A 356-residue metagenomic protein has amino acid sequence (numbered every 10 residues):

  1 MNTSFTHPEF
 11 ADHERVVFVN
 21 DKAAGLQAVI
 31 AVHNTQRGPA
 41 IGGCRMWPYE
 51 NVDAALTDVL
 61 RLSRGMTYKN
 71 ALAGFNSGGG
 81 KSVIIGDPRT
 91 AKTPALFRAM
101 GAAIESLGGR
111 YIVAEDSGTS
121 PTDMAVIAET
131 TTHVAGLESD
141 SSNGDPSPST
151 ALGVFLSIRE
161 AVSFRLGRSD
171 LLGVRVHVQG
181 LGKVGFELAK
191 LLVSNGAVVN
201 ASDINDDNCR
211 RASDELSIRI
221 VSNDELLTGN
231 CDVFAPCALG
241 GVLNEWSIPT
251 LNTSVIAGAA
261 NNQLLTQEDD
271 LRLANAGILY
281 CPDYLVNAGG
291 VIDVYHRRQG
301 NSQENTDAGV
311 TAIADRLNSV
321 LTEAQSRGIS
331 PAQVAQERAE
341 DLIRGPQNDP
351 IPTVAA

Functional and structural regions predicted by a protein language model:
M1-D140: N-terminal ligand-binding/catalytic initiation module
V59-L62, V154-V162, V291-Y295: Buried hydrophobic packing segments
N70-F75, R110-E115, L166-V174, N223 (+2 more regions): Flexible, glycine/charged-enriched surface loops at secondary-structure junctions
Y111, V199, I220, L279-Y280 (+1 more regions): Hydrophobic beta-strand scaffold residues
D145-V233: Glycine-rich phosphate/diphosphate-binding loop of Rossmann-like nucleotide-binding domains
V162, S254-A355: Adenosine-phosphate binding glycine-rich loop
D206-L285: Rossmann-like adenosine-cofactor binding region
